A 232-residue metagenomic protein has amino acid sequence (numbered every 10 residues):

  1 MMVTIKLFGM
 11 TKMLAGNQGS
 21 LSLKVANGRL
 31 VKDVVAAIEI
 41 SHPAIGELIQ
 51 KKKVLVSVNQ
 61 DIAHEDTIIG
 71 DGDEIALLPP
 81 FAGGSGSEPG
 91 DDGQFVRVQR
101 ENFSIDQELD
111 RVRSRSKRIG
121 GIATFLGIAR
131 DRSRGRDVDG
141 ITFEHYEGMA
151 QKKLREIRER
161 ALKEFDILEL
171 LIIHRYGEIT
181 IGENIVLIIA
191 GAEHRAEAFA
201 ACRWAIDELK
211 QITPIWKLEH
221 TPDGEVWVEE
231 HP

Functional and structural regions predicted by a protein language model:
M1-G93: Ubiquitin-like/PB1-type beta-grasp interaction modules and other compact soluble beta-rich domains
M2-F8, L14, E74-A82, G86-I185 (+2 more regions): N-terminal, polar/charged subdomain of small-to-medium soluble alpha/beta proteins
G19-L23, T142, A190: Residue-level detector of alpha-helix boundaries and kinks
